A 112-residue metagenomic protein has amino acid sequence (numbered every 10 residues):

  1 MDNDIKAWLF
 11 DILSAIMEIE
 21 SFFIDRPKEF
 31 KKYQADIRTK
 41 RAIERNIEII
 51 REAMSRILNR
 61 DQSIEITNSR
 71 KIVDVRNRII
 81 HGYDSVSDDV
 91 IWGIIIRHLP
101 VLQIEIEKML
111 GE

Functional and structural regions predicted by a protein language model:
M1-E112: Solvent-exposed interaction patches of small proteins and small membrane subunits
